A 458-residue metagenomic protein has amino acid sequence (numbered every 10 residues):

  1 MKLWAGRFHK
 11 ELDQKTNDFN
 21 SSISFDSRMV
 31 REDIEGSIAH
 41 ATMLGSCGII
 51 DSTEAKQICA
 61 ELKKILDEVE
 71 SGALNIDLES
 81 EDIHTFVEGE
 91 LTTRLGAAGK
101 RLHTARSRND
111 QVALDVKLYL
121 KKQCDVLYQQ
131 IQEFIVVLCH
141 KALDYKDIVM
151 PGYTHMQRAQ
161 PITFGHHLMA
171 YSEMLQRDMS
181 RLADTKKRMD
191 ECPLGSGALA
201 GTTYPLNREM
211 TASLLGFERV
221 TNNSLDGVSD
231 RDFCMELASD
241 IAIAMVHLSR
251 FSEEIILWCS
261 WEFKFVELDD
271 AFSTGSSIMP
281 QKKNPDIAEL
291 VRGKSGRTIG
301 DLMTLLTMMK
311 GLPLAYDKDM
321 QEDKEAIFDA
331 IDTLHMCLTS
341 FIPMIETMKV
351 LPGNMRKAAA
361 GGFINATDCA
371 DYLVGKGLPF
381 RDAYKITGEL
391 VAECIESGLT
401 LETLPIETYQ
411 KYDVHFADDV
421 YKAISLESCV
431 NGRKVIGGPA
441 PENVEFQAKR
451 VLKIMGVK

Functional and structural regions predicted by a protein language model:
M1-G201, L206-S213, T274-G275, D286 (+4 more regions): A helix-coil-helix interface module used to build multimeric assemblies and to scaffold catalytic/cofactor sites
M1-G36, A97-A98, M279-K458: Glycine-rich cofactor/substrate-binding loops
S37, H84, E88, C234-L237 (+2 more regions): Short runs of predominantly hydrophobic/aromatic residues within well-ordered alpha helices that form helix-helix
A39-T42, L118, K122, M235-S239 (+1 more regions): Positions in alpha-helical segments
A41, L62, L138, I241 (+3 more regions): Short alpha-helical scaffolding segments that buttress acidic/His motifs in well-ordered protein cores
I49-I50, L74, K264, P379 (+1 more regions): Conserved hydrophobic residue
V116, C124, Y128, L143 (+7 more regions): Charged, flexible cofactor/metal-binding loops and thiol motifs
